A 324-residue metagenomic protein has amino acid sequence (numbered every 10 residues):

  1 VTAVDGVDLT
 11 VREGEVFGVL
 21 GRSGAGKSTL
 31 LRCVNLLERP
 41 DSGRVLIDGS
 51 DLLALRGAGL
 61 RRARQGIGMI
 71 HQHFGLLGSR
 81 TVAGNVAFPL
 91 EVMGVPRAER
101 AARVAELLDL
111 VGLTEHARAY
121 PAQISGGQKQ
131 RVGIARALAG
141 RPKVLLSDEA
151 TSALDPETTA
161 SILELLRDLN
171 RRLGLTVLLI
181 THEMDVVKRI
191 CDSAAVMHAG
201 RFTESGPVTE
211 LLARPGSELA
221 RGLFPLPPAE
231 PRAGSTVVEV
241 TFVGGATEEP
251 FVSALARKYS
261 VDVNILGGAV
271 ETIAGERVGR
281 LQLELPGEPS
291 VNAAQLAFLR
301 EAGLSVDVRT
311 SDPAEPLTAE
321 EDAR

Functional and structural regions predicted by a protein language model:
L20-R22: The feature captures the beta-strand-to-loop junction immediately N-terminal to the Walker
N35: Helix-to-loop junction immediately C-terminal to a conserved catalytic motif
S50-D51, A87, E91, A98-E115: Conserved ABC ATPase "signature" region
L52-G68, V92, R97-A98, L211-P215: ABC ATPase NBD coupling module
R80-F88: Short coil-to-helix segment of the ABC ATPase nucleotide-binding domain corresponding to the Q-loop/switch region
A119-A122, A139-G140: Conserved signature/switch motifs of ABC ATPase nucleotide-binding domains
S205-G206, R214: ABC ATPase "signature
